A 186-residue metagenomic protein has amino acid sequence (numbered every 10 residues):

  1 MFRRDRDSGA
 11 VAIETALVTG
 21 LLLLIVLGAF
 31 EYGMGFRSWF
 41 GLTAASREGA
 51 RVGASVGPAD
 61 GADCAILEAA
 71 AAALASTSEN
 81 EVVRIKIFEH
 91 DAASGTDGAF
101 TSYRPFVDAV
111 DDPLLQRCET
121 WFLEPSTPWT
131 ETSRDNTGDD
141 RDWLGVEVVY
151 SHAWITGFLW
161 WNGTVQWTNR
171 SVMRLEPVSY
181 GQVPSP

Functional and structural regions predicted by a protein language model:
M1-S76: Alpha-helical assembly-interface signal, strongest on the long, hydrophobic N-terminal helix that forms
W39, R47-P186: Short, conserved structural patches
